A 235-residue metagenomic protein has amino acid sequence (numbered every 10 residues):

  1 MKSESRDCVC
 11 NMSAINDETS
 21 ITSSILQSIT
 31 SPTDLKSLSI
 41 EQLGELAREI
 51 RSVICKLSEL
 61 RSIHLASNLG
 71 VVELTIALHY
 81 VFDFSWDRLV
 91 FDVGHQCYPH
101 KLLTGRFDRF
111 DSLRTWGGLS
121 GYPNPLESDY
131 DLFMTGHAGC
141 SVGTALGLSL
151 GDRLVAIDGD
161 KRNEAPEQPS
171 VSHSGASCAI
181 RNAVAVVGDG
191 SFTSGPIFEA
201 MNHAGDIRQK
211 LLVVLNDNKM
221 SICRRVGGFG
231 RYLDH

Functional and structural regions predicted by a protein language model:
K2-S13, I157-A179: Intrinsic disorder/low-complexity segments
S13-T104: N-terminal amphipathic, basic-rich helices that act as targeting or association modules
I15-T19, N218-H235: Long, well-ordered, tryptophan-enriched scaffold segments
S37-L38, V187, L215: Alpha-helical architecture
H64-D160, H173-I207: Cofactor-binding active-site loop characterized by glycine-rich and histidine/acidic residues
G205-R225: Catalytic or ion-translocation cores adjacent to nucleophile or general acid/base/metal-coordination motifs in diverse
